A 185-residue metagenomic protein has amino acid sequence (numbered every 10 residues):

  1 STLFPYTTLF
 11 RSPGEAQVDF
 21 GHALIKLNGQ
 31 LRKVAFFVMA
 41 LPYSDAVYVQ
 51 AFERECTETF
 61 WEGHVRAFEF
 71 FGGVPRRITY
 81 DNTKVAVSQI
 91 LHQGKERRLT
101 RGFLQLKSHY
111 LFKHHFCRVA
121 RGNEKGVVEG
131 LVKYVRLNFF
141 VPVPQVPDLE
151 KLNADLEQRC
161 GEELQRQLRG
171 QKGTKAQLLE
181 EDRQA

Functional and structural regions predicted by a protein language model:
T2-L9: Short, small-residue-biased leader/transition segments that mark boundaries at the very start of proteins
F10-V47, E55-E62, S108: Mobile-element integrase/transposase regions, centering on the N-terminal DNA-binding/Zn-coordinating module
V49-R77, E96: Active-site beta-loop-alpha junctions of metal-dependent nucleic acid enzymes, especially the RNase H-like/DDE
Y80-N82, Q93-G94, H114-R136, L152: RNase H-like two-metal-ion nuclease catalytic core shared by retroviral integrases and related mobile-element nucleases
A86-I90: Short, solvent-exposed loop/turn segments at secondary-structure junctions
G102-L104, S108-K125, P144-V146: RNase H-like polynucleotidyl transferase catalytic core
V132-A185: Active-site-proximal acidic segments at structured loop/helix or strand boundaries that coordinate catalytic metals
